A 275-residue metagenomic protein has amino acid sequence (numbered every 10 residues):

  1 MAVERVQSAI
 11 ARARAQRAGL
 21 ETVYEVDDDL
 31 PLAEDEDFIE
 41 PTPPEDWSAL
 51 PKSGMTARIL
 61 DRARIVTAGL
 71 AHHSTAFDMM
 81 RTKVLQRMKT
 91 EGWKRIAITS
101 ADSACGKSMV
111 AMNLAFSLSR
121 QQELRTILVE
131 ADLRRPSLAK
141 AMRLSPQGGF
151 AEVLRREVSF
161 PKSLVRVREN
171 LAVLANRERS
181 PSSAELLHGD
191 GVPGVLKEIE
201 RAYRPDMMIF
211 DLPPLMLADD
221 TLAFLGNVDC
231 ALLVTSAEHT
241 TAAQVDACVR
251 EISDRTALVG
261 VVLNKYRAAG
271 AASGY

Functional and structural regions predicted by a protein language model:
M1-Y275: P-loop NTP-binding module
